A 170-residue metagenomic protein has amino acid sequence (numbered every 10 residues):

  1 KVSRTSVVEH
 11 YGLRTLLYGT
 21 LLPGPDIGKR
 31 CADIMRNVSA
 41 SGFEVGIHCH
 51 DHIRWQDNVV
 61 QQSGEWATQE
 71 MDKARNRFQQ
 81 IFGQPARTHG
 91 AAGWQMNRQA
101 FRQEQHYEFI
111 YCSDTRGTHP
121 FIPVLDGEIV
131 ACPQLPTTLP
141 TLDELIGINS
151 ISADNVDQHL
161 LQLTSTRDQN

Functional and structural regions predicted by a protein language model:
K1-T88, G93-P133, V156-N170: Catalytic alpha-helical scaffold of carbohydrate-active enzymes acting on polysaccharides/glycoconjugates
Q134-I151: Positively charged, amphipathic and often flexible ligand-engagement surfaces
